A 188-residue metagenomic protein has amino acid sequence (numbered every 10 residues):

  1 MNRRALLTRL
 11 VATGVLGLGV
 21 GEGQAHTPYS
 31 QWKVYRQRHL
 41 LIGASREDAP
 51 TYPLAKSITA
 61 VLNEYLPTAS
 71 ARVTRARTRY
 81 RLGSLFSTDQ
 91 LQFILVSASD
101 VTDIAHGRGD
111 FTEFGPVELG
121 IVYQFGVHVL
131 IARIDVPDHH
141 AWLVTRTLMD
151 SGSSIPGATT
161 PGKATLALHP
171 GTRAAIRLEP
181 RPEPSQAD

Functional and structural regions predicted by a protein language model:
A5-H26: N-terminal export signals
A25-L41, L178-A187: Immediate post-signal peptide segment of exported/extracytoplasmic ligand-binding proteins
R36-D48, A71: Short, well-ordered beta-strand elements
T51-P67: Short, polar/charged alpha-helical segment
P67-S84: Short helix-initiation/N-cap motifs at beta->coil->alpha
Q92-E113: A ligand-binding cleft/hinge motif common to bilobed small-molecule-binding domains
V122-H140: A bilobed periplasmic-binding-protein/Venus flytrap-type ligand-binding module shared by bacterial periplasmic
S154-D188: An extracytoplasmic/periplasmic, membrane-proximal ligand-sensing/linker region
